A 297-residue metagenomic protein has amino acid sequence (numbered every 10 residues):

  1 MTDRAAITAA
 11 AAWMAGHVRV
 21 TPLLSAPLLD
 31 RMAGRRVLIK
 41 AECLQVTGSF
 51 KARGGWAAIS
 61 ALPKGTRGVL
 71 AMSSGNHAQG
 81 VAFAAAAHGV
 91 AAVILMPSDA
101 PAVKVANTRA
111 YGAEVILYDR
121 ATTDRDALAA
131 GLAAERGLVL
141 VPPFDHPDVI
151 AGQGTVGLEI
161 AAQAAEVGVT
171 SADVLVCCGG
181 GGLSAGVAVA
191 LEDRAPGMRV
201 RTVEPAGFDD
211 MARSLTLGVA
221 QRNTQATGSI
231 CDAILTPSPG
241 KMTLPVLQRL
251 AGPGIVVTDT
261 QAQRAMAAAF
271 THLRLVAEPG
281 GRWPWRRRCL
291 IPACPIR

Functional and structural regions predicted by a protein language model:
M1-R297: PLP-dependent amino-acid enzyme catalytic core
